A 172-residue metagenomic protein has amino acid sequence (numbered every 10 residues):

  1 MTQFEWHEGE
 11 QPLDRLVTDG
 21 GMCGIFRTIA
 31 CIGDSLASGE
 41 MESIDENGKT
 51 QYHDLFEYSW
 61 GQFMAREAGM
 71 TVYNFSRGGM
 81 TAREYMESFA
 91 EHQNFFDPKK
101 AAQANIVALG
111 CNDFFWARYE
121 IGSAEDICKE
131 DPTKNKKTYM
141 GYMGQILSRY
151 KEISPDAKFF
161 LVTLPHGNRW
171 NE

Functional and structural regions predicted by a protein language model:
T2-S76, Q93-D97: Serine-esterase "nucleophile elbow" of acetyl-processing enzymes
S35-G39, M80-A82, F114, G167-R169: Active-site loop signature of alpha/beta-hydrolase-fold enzymes
E40-I44, Y85, A117-E120: Short, solvent-exposed loop/turn and secondary-structure capping segments
H53-D54, A82, Y139-M140: A conditional alpha-helix N-cap/helix-loop micro-motif detector
S76-G78, T163: Residues at the C-termini of beta-strands that transition into short coil/loop
M80-E91: Structural motif
E91-E172: Alpha-helical cap/lid subdomain in secreted, periplasmic, or secretory-pathway luminal O-acyl-processing enzymes
